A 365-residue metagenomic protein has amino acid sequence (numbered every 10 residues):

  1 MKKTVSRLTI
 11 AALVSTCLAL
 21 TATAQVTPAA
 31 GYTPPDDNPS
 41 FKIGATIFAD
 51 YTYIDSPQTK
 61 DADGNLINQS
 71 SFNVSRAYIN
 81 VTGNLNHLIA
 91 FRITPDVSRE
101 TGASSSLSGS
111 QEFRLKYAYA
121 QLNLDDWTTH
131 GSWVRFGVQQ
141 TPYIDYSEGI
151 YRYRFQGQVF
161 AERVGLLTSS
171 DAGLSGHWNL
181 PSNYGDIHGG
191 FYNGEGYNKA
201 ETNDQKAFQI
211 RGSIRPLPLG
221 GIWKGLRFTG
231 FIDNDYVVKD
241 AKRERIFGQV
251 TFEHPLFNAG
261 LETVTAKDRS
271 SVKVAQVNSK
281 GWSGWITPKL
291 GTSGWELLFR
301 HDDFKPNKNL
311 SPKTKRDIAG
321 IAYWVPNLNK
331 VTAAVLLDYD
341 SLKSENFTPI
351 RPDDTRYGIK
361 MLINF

Functional and structural regions predicted by a protein language model:
K2, Q25-T27, F155, L290 (+1 more regions): Alpha-helical structural elements
K2-K60, L107, F365: N-terminal periplasmic/intermembrane-space "pro-region" immediately following the signal or transit peptide
A29-D55, L66-Y197, T202-Q209, S213-G220 (+3 more regions): Outer membrane beta-barrel
D36, F48, I54-N68, N86 (+6 more regions): Outer-membrane beta-barrel pore domains
